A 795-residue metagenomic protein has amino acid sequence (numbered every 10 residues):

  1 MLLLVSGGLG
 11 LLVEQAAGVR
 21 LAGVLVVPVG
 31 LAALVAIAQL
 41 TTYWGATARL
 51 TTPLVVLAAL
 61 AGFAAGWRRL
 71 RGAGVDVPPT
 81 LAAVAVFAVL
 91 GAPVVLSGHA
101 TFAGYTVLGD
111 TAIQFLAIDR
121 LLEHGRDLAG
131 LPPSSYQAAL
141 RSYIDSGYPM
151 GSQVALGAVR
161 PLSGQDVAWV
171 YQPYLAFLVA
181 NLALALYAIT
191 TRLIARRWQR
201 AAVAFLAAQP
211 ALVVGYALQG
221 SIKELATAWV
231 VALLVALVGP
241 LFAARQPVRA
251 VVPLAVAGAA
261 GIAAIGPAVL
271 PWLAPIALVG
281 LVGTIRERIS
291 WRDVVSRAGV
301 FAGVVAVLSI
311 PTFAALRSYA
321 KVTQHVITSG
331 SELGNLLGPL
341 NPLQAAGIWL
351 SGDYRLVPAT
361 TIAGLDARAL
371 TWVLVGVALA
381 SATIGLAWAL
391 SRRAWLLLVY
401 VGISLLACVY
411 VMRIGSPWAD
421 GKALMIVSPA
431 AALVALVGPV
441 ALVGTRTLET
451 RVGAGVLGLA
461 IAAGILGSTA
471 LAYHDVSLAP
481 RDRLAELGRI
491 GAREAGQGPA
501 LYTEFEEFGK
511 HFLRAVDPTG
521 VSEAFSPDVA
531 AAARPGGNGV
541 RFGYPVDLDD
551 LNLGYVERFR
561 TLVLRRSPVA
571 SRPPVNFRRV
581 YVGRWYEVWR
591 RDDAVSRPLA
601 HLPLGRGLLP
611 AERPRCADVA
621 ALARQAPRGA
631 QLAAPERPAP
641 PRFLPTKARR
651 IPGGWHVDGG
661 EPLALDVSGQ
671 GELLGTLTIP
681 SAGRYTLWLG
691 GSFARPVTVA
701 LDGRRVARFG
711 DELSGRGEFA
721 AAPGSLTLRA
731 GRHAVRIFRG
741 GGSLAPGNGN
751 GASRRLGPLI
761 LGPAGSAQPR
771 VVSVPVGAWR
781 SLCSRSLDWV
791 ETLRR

Functional and structural regions predicted by a protein language model:
M1-T80, R558, L782, D788: Membrane-embedded, hydrophobic transmembrane alpha-helices
G7-L12, A59-R69, P173-A195, S381-I384: Transmembrane-helix motifs of polytopic, lipid-linked glycan transferases
L90-V230: Active-site lumenal/periplasmic loops and adjacent helix-entry segments of GT-C-fold, multi-pass membrane
A117, E123, G130-L131, S142-G151 (+3 more regions): Periplasmic/ER-lumenal interhelical loops and adjacent helix-loop junctions in multi-pass membrane proteins
A176, E224, V230, P271-P275 (+3 more regions): Hydrophobic/aromatic-rich transmembrane helices and adjacent perimembrane loops
V252-G258, G299-L308, L433, P439-T469: Signature aromatic-anchored transmembrane alpha helix within multi-pass, membrane-resident enzymes that catalyze glycan
A264-V269, T312-A315, R413, G438-A441 (+3 more regions): Transmembrane alpha-helical segments
A462-S468, H474-G537, F559-S567, W589: Short periplasmic/luminal acceptor-recognition loop of GT-C membrane glycosyltransferases, typified by
